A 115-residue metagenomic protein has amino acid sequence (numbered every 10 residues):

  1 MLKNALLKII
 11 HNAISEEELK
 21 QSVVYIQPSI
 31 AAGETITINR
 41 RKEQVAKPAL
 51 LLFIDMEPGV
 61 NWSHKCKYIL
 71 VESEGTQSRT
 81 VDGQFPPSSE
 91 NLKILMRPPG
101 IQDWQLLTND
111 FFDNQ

Functional and structural regions predicted by a protein language model:
M1-N39, P99-Q102: Short, non-transmembrane alpha-helical segments in secretory-pathway proteins
K3, K8, K20, K42 (+3 more regions): Context-gated lysine
I10-E18, I38, A49-L51, P58-V60 (+1 more regions): Terminal targeting/pro-maturation regions of precursor/exported proteins
Q21-V24, A49, R79, L92: Residue-level marker of intrinsically disordered, low-complexity segments enriched for small/polar residues
I26-I69: Exposed beta-strand-loop-beta-strand "reactive/processing" segments of non-cytosolic proteins
K67-D110: A short, surface-exposed interaction/processing loop segment used at functional sites
F112-Q115: Short acidic DE-rich linear segments
